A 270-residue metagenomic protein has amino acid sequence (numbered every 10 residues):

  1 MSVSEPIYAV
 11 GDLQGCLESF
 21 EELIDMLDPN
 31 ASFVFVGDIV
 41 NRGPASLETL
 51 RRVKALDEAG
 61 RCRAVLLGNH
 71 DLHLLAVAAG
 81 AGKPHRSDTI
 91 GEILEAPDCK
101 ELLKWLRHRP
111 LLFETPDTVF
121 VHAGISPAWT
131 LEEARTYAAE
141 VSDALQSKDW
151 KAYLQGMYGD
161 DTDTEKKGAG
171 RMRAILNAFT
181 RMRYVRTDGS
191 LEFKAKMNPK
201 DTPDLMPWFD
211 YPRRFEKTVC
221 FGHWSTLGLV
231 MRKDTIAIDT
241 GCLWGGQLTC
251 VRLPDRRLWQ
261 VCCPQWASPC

Functional and structural regions predicted by a protein language model:
M1-A59, L72: N-terminal active-site segment of His-dependent metallophosphoesterases
M1-V3, D25, D57-E58, P110-E114 (+2 more regions): A short acidic-Thr-Gly-centered motif at the start of a beta-strand
I7-Y8, S32-G37, A64-V65, T118 (+2 more regions): Hydrophobic "anchor" residues on beta-strands that sit immediately upstream of conserved functional sites
A9, T118-P127, V219-F221, A237-I238 (+1 more regions): Short hydrophobic-aromatic micro-motifs
D12, D38, V53, G68-N69 (+5 more regions): Divalent metal-coordination and catalytic microenvironments
Q14-E18, N41-P44, H70-A76, P127-A128 (+2 more regions): Active-site environment of divalent metal-dependent phosphoester hydrolases
R42-G43, L47-L50, K54-G170: Active-site neighborhood of divalent metal-dependent phosphoester bond hydrolases
R135-C270: Acidic, His/Gly-rich catalytic cores of divalent-metal-dependent hydrolytic chemistry
